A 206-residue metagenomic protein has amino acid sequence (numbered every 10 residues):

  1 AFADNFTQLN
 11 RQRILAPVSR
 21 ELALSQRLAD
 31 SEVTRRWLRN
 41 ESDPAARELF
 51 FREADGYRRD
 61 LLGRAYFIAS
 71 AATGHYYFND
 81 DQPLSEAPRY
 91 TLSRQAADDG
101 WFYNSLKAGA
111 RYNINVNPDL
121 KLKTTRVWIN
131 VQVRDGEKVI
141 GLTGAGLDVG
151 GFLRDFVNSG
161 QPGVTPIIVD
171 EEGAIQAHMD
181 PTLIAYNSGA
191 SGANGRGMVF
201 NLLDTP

Functional and structural regions predicted by a protein language model:
A1-N40, G63-R64, A110: Juxtamembrane extracytoplasmic/periplasmic/luminal helical "stalk" adjacent to the first N-terminal
Q26, F67, T165-I167: Conserved beta-strand cores of small sensory beta-sandwich domains that regulate signal transduction, primarily PAS/PAC
R36-W37, G74-Q82, G173-D180: Amphipathic coiled-coil signal-relay and dimerization helices
P44-E53, Q82-N117, P181-P206: Extracytoplasmic/periplasmic sensor domains and loops in membrane signaling proteins
E48-L62, K138, L142-D204: Solvent-exposed, extracytoplasmic
R59, S70, Y76-F156: Extracytoplasmic/periplasmic ligand-binding sensor regions of membrane-associated signaling proteins
A65, N113, V127-N130, T165 (+1 more regions): Conserved beta-strand and immediately adjacent loop positions that scaffold enzyme active sites
I68-A72, D170: A general secondary-structure junction signal
